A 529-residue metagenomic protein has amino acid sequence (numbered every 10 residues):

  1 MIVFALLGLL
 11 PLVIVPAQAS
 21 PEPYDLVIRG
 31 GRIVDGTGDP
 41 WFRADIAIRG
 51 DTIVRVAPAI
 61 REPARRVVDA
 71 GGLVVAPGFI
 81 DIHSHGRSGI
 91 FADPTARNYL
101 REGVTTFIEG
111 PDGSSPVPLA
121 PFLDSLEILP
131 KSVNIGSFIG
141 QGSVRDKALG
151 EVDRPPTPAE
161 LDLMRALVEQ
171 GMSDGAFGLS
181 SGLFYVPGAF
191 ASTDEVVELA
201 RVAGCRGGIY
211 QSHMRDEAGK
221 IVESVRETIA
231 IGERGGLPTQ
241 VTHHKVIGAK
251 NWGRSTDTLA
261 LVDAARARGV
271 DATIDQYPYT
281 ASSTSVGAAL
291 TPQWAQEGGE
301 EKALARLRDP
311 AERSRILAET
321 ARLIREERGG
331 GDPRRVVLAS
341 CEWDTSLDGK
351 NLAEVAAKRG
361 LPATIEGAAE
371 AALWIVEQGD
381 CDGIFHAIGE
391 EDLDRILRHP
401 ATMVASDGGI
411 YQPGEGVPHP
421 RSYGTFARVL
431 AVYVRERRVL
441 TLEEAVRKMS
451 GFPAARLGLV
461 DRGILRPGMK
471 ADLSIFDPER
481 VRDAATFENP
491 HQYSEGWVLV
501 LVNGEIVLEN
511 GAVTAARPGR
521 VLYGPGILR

Functional and structural regions predicted by a protein language model:
M1-I14: Bacterial N-terminal signal peptides
S20-V27, I33-G78: Histidine-rich, glycine-flanked metal-binding segment
G31, D309, R395-A401, D407 (+1 more regions): C-terminal cap of metal-dependent C-N hydrolases
G31, I46, D51, G72 (+13 more regions): Divalent metal-coordination and catalytic microenvironments
I33-D45, A353, D380-L393, R437-V446 (+1 more regions): Acidic, glycine-enriched loop/beta-strand segments at the rims of small-molecule binding/catalytic pockets
A70-V75, F79-S84, A92-S181, A200-G207 (+3 more regions): Divalent-metal coordination cores built from histidine and acidic residues
F138-I139, S143, K147-P158, D162-V186 (+4 more regions): Active-site neighborhoods of metal-dependent hydrolases
Q170-T228: Divalent metal-binding pocket/active-site signature
